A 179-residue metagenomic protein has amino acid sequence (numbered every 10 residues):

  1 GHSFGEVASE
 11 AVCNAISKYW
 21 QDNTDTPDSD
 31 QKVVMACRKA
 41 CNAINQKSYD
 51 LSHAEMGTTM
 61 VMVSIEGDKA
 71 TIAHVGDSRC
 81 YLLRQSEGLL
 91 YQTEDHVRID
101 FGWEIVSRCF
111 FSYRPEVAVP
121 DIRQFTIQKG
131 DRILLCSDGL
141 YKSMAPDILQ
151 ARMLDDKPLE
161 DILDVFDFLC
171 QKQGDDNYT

Functional and structural regions predicted by a protein language model:
G1-T179: PP2C/PPM-type serine/threonine phosphatase catalytic domain
